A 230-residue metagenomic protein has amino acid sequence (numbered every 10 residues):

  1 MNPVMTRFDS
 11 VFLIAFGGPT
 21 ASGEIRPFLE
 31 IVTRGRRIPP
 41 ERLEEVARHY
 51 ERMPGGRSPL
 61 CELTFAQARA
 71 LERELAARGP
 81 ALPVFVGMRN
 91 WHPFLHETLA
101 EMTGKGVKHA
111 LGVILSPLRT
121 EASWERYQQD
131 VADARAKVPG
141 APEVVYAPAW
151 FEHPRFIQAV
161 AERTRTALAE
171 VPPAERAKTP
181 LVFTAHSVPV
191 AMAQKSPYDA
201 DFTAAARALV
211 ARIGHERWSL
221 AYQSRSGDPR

Functional and structural regions predicted by a protein language model:
N2-R230: Active-site-proximal alpha-helix that buttresses catalytic centers in soluble enzyme cores
